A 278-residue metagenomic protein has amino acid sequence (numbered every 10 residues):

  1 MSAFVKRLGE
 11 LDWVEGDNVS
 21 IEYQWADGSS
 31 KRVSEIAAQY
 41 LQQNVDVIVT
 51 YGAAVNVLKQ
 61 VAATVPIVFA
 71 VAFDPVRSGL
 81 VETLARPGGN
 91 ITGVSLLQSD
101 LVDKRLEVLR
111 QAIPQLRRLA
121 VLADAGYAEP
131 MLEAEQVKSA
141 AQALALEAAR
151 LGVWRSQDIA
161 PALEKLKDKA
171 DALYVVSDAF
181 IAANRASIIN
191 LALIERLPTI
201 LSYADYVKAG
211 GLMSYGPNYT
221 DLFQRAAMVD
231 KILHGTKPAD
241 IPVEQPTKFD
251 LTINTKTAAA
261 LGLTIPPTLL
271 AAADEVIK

Functional and structural regions predicted by a protein language model:
M1-K278: Short hydrophobic alpha-helices and adjacent helix-cap/hinge residues
